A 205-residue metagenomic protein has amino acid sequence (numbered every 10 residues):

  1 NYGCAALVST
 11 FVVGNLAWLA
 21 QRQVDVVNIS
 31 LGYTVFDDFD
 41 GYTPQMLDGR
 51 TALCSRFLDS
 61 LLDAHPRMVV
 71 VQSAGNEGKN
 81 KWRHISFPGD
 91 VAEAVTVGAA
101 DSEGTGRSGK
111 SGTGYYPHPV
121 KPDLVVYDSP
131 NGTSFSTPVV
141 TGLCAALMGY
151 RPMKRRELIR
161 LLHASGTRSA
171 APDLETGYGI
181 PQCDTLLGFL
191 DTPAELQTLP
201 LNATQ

Functional and structural regions predicted by a protein language model:
N1-A5, I29-Y33, Q72-E77, V97-S102 (+3 more regions): Active-site-proximal beta-strand/loop segments in catalytic clefts of secreted hydrolases
N1-A5, L124-I180: Hydrolase catalytic cores
N1-Y42, G98: Subtilisin-like peptidase catalytic core
R22-V27, A64-V70, A92-T96, P122 (+1 more regions): Loop/turn elements at helix/coil->beta-strand transitions in domains of secreted/extracellular proteins
F36-D40, K79-R83, T105-S108, A171-P172: Extracytoplasmic/secreted cell-surface and envelope-processing proteins
G49-V70, F87, E93: Catalytic-core regions built around general acid/base machinery
G75, C183-Q205: Secreted peptidase-domain scaffold signal
R83-G149, T185: Extracellular S/T/G-rich loop segment that most often corresponds to the catalytic His/Ser-adjacent loop
